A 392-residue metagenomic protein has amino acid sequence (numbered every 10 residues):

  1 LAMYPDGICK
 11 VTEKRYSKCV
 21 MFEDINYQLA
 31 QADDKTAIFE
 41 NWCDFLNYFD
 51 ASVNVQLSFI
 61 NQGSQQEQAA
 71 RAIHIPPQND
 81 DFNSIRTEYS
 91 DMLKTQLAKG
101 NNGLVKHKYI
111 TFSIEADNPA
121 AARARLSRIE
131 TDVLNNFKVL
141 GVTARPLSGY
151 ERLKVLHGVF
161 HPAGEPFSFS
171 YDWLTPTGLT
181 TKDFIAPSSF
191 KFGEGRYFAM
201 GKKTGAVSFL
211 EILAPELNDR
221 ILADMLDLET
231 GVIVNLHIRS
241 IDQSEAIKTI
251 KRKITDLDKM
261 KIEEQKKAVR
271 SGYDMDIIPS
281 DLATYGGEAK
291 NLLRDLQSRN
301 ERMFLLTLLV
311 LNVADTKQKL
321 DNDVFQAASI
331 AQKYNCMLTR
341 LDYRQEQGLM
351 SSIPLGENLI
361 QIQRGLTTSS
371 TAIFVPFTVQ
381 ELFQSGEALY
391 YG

Functional and structural regions predicted by a protein language model:
L1-V379: Extended, folded cores of ATP/NTP-driven motor/assembly subunits in large transport and secretion machines
P376-G392: N-terminal pre-Walker A segment at the start of P-loop NTPase domains
